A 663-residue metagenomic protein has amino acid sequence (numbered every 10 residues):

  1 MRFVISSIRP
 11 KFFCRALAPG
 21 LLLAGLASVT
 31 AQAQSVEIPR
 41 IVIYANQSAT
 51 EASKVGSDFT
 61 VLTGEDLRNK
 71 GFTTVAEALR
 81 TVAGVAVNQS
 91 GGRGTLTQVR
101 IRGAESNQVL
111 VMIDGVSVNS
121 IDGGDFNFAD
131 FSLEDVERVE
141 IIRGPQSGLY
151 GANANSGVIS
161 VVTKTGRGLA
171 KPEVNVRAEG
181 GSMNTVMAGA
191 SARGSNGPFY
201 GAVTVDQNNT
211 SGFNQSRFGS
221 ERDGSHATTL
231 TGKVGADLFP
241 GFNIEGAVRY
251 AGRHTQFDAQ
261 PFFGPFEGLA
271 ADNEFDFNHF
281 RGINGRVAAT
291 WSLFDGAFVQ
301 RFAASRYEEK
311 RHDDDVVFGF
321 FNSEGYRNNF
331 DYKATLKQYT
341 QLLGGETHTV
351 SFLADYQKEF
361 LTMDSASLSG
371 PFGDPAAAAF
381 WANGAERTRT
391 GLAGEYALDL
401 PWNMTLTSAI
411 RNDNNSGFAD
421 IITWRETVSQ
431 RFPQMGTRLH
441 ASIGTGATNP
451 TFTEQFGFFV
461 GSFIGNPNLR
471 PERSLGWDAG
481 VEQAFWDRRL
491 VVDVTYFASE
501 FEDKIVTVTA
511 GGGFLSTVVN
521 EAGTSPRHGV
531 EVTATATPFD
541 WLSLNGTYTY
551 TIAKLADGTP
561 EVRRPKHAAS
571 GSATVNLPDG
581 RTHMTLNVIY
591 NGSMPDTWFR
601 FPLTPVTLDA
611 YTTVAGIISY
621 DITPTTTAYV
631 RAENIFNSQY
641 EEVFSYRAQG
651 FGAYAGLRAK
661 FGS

Functional and structural regions predicted by a protein language model:
I5, F13, A18-P19, Q34 (+4 more regions): Conserved C-terminal beta-signal and adjacent last beta-strands/turns of outer-membrane beta-barrel proteins
A31, T231, R327-L342, A379-A393 (+5 more regions): Outer membrane beta-barrel strand-and-loop segments of large Gram-negative receptors, especially TonB-dependent
P39, Y44, E51, A76 (+1 more regions): Extracytoplasmic beta-strand/coil segments of soluble accessory domains associated with Gram-negative outer-membrane
V75-A78, T97-R100, M112, N127-S132 (+3 more regions): N-terminal periplasmic accessory domains that precede and gate Gram-negative outer-membrane beta-barrel machines
V116-R143, N466: Short acidic/polar hinge/loop motifs at secondary-structure boundaries that mediate gating or recognition
G180-N209, F218-Q256, F277-S292, Q338-T340 (+1 more regions): Transmembrane beta-barrel wall of Gram-negative outer-membrane proteins
P198-F199, A297-D315, K358-T362, S429-P433 (+5 more regions): Membrane-embedded beta-barrel scaffold of Gram-negative outer-membrane proteins
D399-L406, A498-E500, N520-T597, T627-A628 (+1 more regions): Gram-negative outer-membrane beta-barrel transporters
